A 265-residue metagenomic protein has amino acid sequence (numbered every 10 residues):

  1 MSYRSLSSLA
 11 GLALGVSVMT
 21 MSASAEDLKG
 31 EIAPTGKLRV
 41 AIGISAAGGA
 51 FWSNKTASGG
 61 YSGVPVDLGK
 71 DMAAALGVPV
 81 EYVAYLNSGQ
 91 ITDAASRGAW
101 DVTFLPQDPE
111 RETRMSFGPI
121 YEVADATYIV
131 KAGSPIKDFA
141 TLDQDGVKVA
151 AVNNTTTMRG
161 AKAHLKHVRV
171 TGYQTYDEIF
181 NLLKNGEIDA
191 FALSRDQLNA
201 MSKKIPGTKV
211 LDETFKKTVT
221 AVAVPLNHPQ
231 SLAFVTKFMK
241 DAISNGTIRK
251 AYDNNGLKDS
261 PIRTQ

Functional and structural regions predicted by a protein language model:
E26, G63-A75, A140, N154-T155 (+2 more regions): Extended ligand-binding regions for polar small-molecule ligands
E26-P106: Extracytoplasmic small-molecule ligand-binding "clamshell" domains of the periplasmic binding protein/Venus flytrap
R39, V78-P79, S96-L105, G146-K148 (+2 more regions): Alpha-to-beta junction loops
I44-A47, S58-A75, Q107, T127-F180 (+1 more regions): Bilobed "Venus flytrap"/periplasmic-binding protein-like clamshell domains and structurally analogous long
V66, Y82-D93, K137, T171-N185 (+1 more regions): Short helix-initiation/N-cap motifs at beta->coil->alpha
K70, A74, P79-D143, K209: Acidic, polar ligand-binding/catalytic clefts
G89, P106-R114, G160-A163, K184-K216: A ligand-binding cleft/hinge motif common to bilobed small-molecule-binding domains
V123-A132, R195, N199-K240, K258-Q265: Periplasmic-binding protein-like
